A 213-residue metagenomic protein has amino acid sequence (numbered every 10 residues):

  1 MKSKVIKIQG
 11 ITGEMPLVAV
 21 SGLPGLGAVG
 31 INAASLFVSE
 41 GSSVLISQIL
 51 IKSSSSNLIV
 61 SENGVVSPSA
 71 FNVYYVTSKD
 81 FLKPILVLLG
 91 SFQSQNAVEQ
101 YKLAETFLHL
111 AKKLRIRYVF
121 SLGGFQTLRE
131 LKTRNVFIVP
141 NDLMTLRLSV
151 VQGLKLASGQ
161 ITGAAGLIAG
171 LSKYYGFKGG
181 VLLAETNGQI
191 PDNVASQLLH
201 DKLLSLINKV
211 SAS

Functional and structural regions predicted by a protein language model:
M1-S91: N-terminal short beta-loop-beta anion/metal-coordinating cradle
L23-V29, S94-Q95, G124-R129, G188-I190: Gly/Ser/Thr-rich loops at beta-strand to alpha-helix junctions that form or flank small-molecule/cofactor-binding
V29, E99-L103, A164: Short, glycine/acidic-rich beta->alpha junctions
A34-S39, A104-T106, Q197-H200: Short, solvent-exposed amphipathic alpha-helical segments in soluble enzyme and RNA/protein-processing domains
L86-L88, Y118-F120, K178-L183: Hydrophobic/aromatic beta-strand patches that form the interior of the parallel beta-sheet core in alpha/beta enzyme
Q95-L143: Internal, conserved structured core segments that host functional sites
L108-V119, K173-K178, S205-S211: Secondary-structure boundary elements
T127-L206: Catalytic cores of processing enzymes, dominated by hydrolases/peptidases, characterized by acidic/His-rich
